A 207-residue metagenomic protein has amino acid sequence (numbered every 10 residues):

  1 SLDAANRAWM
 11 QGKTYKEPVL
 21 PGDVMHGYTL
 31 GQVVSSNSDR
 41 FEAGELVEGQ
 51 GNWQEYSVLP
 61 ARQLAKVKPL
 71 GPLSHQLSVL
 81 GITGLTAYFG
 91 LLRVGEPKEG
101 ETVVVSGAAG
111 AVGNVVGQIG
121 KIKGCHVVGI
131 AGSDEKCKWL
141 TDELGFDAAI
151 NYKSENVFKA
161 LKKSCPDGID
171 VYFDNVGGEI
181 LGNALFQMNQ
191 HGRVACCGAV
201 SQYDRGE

Functional and structural regions predicted by a protein language model:
S1-L2, M10-G51: Glycine-rich beta-strand-centered segment in the early N-terminal region that forms part of a ligand/cofactor-binding
M25-Q32, A43-G107: NAD(P)H dinucleotide-binding glycine-rich loop of Rossmann-like/cofactor-binding domains, especially the beta1-alpha1
S36-R40, G129-W139, K153, V157 (+2 more regions): Short glycine/proline-centered loop/turn elements that form peptide/ligand docking sites
L46, T102, H126, G192-V194 (+1 more regions): Short glycine-centered segments of the SAM/dcSAM-binding site in methyltransferase folds
E48, V104, I150, D170-F173: N-terminal Rossmann-like NAD(P) cofactor-binding module of classical short-chain dehydrogenase/reductase
S78-E155: Mid-domain Rossmann-like dinucleotide-binding core that forms the NAD(H)/NADP(H) cofactor-binding site
T141, E179-E207: Glycine-rich phosphate-binding loop and adjacent beta-alpha segment of Rossmann(oid) nucleotide-cofactor-binding
N156-D167: Short amphipathic alpha-helix with an adjacent loop that forms part of the alpha/beta core around
